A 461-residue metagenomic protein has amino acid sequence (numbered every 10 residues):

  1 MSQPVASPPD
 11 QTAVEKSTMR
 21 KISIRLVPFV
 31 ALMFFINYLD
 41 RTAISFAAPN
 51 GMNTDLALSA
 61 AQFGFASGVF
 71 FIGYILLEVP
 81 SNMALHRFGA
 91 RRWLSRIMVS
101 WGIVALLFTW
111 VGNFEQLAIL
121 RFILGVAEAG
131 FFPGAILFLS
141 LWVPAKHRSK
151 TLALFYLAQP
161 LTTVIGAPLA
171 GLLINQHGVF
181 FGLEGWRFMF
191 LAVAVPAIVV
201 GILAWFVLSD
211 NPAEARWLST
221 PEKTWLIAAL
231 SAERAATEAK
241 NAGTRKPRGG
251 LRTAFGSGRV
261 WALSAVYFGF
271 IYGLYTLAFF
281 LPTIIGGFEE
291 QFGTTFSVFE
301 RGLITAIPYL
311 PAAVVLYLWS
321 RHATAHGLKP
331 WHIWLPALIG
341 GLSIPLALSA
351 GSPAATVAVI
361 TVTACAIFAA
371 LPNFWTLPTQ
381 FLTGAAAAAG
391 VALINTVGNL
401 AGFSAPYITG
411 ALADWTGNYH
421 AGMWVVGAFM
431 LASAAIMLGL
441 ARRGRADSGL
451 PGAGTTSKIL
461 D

Functional and structural regions predicted by a protein language model:
S45-F46, R252-S320, L371, W375: Extracytoplasmic gate region of multi-pass secondary transporters
A57, G89, W110-Q116, A127 (+3 more regions): Helix-breaking motifs and short loop linkers at transmembrane-helix boundaries and internal kinks in secondary membrane
L76-E115: Conserved MFS/SLC helix-loop-helix module at the cytosolic interface between two early adjacent transmembrane helices
L77-G89, V314-L328: Helix-to-loop junctions at the C-terminal end of transmembrane segments in multipass secondary transporters
H86-M98, T324-A337: Cytoplasmic membrane-interface "Motif A"-like loop-to-helix N-cap segments of 12-TM Major Facilitator Superfamily
L120-L157: Cytoplasmic helix-loop-helix junction between adjacent transmembrane helices in 12-TM secondary transporters
L152-I174, P196-A197, N395-A405: Glycine-rich segments within core transmembrane alpha-helices of 12-TM secondary carriers
G327-L377: C-terminal transmembrane helical hairpin of 12-TM major facilitator-type secondary transporters
